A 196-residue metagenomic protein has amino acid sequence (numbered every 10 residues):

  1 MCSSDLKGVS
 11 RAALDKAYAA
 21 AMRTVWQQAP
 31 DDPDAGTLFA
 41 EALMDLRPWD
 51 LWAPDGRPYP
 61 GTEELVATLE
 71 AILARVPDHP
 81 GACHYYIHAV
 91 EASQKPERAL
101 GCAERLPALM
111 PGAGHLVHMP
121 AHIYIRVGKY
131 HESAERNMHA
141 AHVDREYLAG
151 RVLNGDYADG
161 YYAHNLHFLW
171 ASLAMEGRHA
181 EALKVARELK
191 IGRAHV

Functional and structural regions predicted by a protein language model:
M1-S3, A194-H195: Short, small-residue-biased leader/transition segments that mark boundaries at the very start of proteins
D5-S10, A40, M44-P54, V90-Q94 (+4 more regions): Short coil/turn linking the two alpha-helices of tandem helical-hairpin repeats
A29-D31, P77-D78, P111, R145: Short coil turns that delineate tetratricopeptide repeat
G36, L43, C83-Y86, V117-P120 (+3 more regions): TPR repeat positional signature
A67-E70, A74, E104-A108, H139-G150 (+1 more regions): Amphipathic alpha-helical segments of tetratricopeptide repeats
